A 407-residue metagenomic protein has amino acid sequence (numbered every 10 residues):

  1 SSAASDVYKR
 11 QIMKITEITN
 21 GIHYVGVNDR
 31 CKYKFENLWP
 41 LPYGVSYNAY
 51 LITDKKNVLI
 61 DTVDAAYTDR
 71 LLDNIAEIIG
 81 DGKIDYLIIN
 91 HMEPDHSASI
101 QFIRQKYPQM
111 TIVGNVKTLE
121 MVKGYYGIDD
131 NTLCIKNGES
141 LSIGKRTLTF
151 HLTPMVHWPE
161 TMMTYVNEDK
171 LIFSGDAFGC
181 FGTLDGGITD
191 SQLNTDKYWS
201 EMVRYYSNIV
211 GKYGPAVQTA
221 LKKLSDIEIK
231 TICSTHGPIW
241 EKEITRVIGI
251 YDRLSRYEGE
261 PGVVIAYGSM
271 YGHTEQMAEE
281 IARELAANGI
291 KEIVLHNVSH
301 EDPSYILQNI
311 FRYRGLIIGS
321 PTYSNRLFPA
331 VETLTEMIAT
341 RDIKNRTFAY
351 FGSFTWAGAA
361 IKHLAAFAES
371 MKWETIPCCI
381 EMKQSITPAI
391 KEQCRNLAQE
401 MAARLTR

Functional and structural regions predicted by a protein language model:
S1, D81, L307-F311: A short, aliphatic-rich alpha-helical micro-motif
S1-Y8: Short, small-residue-biased leader/transition segments that mark boundaries at the very start of proteins
I15-E77, M163-V166, K170-S174, T274: Conserved beta-strand hairpin/beta-sheet module of binuclear metal-dependent hydrolase folds, prominently
T16-N20, V113-T161, A216-T219: Metallo-beta-lactamase
K55, A66-V113: Active-site metal-binding motif and surrounding structural segment of the metallo-beta-lactamase
I60-T62, I84-M92, I112-N115, I172-G175 (+1 more regions): Active-site neighborhood of phospho(di)ester-bond hydrolases with catalytic His/Asp-centered motifs
H157, T161, A177-G211, S255-E258: Active-site-proximal loop/helix segment associated with metal-binding centers of metalloenzymes
L184, N194-I232, H236-I239, E280-H296 (+1 more regions): FMN-binding flavodoxin-like domain, especially the glycine-rich phosphate-binding loop
